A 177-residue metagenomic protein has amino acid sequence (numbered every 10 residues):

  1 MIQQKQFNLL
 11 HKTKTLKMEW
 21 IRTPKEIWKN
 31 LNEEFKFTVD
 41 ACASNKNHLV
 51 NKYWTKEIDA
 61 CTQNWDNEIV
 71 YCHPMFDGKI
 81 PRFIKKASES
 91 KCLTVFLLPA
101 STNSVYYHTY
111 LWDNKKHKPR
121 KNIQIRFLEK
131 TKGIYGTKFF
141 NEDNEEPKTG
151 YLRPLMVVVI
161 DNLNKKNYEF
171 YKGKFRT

Functional and structural regions predicted by a protein language model:
M1-T177: Class I S-adenosyl-L-methionine-dependent methyltransferase catalytic core
